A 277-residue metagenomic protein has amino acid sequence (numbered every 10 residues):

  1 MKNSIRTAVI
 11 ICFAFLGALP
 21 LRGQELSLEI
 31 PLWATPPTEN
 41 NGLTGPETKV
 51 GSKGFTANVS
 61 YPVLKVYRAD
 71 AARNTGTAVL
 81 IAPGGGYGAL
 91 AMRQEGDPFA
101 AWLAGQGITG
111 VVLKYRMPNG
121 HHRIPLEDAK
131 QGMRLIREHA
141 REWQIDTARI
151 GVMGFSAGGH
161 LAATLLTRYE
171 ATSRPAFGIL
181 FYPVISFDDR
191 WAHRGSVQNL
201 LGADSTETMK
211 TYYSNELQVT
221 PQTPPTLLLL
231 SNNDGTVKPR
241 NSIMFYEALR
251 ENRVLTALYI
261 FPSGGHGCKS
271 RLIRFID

Functional and structural regions predicted by a protein language model:
M1-S27: Bacterial Sec-dependent N-terminal signal peptides
P62, A203-Q218, T223-P224: Active-site nucleophile elbow and catalytic-triad environment of alpha/beta-hydrolase enzymes
T75-G84: Short beta-strand element of the alpha/beta-hydrolase
P83-G88, N232: Active-site glycine-rich loops that stabilize anionic/oxyanionic intermediates across multiple enzyme folds
L90-A100, V111-T147, S270-R274: Catalytic nucleophile-loop/oxyanion-hole region of alpha/beta-hydrolase and closely related hydrolase-like folds
Q131-S196, K210-T211, N215: Primarily recognizes the serine-hydrolase "nucleophile elbow" in alpha/beta-hydrolase and SGNH/GDSL folds
Q222, L227-L230, D234: Short beta-strand/loop motif that positions the catalytic acidic residue of the alpha/beta-hydrolase fold
P239, I243-D277: C-terminal catalytic histidine-bearing segment of alpha/beta-hydrolase fold enzymes
